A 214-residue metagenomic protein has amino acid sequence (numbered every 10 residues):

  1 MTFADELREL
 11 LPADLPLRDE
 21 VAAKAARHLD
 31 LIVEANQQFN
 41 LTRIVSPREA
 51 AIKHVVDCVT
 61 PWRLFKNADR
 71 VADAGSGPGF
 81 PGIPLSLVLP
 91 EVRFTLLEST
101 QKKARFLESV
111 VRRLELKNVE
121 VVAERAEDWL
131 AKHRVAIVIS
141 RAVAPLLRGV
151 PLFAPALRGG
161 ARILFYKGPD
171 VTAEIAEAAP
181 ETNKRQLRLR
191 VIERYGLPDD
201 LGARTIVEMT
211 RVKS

Functional and structural regions predicted by a protein language model:
M1-A72, K102-V119: Class I SAM-dependent transferase core
G75-G79: Class I SAM-dependent methyltransferase "Motif I" SAM/SAH-binding loop
G82, E91-T95, S99-S214: S-adenosylmethionine
L85: Aromatic pocket-lining residues of Rossmann-like dinucleotide-binding sites
